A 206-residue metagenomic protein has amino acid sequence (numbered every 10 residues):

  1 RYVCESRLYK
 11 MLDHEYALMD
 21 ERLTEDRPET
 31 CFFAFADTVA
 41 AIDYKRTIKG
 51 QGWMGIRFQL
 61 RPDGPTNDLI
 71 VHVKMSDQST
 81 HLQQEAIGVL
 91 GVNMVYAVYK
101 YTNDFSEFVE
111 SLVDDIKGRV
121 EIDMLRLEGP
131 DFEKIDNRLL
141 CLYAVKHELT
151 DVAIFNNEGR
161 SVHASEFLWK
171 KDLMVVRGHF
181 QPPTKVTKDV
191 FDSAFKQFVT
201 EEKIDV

Functional and structural regions predicted by a protein language model:
R1-V206: Nucleotidyltransferase catalytic core that binds NTPs
